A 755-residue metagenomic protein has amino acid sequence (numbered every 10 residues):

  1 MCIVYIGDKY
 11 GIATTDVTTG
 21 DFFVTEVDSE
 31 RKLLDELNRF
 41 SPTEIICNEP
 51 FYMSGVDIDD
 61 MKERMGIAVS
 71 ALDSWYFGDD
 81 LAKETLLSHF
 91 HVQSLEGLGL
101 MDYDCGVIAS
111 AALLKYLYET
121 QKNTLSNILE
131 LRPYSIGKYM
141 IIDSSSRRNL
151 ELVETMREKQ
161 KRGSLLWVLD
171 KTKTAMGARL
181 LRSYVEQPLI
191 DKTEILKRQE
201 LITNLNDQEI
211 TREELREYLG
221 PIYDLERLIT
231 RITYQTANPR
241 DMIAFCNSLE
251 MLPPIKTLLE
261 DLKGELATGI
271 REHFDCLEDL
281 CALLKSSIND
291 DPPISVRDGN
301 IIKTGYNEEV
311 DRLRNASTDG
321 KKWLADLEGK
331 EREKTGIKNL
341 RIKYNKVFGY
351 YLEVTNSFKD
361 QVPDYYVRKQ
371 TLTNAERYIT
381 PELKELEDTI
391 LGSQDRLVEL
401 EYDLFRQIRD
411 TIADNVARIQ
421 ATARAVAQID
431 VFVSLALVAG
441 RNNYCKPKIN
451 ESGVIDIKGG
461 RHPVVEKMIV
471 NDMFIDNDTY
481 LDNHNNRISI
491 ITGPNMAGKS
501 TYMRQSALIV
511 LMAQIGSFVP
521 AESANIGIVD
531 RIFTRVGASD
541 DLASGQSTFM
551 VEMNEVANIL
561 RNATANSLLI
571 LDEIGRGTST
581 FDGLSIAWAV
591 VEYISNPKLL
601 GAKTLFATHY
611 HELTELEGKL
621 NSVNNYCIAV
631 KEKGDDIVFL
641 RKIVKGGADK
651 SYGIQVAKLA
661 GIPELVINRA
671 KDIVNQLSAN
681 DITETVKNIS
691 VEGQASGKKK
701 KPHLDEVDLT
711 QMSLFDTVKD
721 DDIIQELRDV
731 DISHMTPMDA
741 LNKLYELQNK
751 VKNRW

Functional and structural regions predicted by a protein language model:
M1-N204, G220-T233, A237-G329, Q694-D705 (+1 more regions): Charged catalytic and DNA/RNA-contacting regions of genome-maintenance and nucleic-acid-processing enzymes
F23, H91-D102, E151-T155, L165-L169 (+9 more regions): Short hinge/gating elements
P42-F51, V56-D59, A71, E382-N415 (+2 more regions): Conserved catalytic alpha/beta cores of large enzymes that bind or transform nucleotide phosphates and polynucleotides
F77-T85, V92, I141, N247-K322 (+5 more regions): Amphipathic heptad-repeat alpha-helical coiled-coil/stalk segments that mediate oligomerization, filament/stalk
Y103, K173-T174, Y184, T355-L383 (+3 more regions): ATPase nucleotide-binding head domains, primarily ABC-like/P-loop NTPase cores
R182, R314, K384-E387, L391-V398 (+8 more regions): Short amphipathic alpha-helical segments with heptad-repeat character
Y234, N238, S248-M251, T304-G305 (+2 more regions): Charged, surface-exposed helical/loop "interaction arms" that form contiguous linear patches used for dimerization
S713-W755: C-terminal tails and terminal domains of large nucleic-acid-associated and other macromolecular-machine proteins
